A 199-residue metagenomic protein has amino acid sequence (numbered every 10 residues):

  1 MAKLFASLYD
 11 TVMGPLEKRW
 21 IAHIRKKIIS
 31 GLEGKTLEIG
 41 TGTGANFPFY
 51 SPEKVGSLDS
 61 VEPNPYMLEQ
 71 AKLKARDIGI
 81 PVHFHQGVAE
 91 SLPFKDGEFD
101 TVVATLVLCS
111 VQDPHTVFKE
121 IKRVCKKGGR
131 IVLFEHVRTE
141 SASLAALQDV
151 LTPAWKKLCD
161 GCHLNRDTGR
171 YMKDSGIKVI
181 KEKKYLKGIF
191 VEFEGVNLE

Functional and structural regions predicted by a protein language model:
K3, V12-E17, F134-L186: C-terminal alpha-helical "lid/dimerization" subdomain adjacent to the S-adenosyl-L-methionine
P15-K35, A45-F49: Conserved alpha-helix/loop element of class I SAM-dependent methyltransferases that forms part of the SAM/SAH-binding
L37-S91: Class I SAM-dependent methyltransferase SAM/SAH-binding core
S60, F84, D100-V103, L133: Conserved SAM-binding loop
E90-V102: A short acidic, Gly/Pro-enriched loop at the edge of an enzyme's catalytic core that lines a small-molecule cofactor
D100-D113: A short SAM/SAH-binding and catalytic strip from SAM-dependent methyltransferases
H115-K127: A short glycine-rich, Lys/Arg-flanked "PGG" loop and its adjoining helix->strand segment in the class I
E192-E199: C-terminal lobe and adjacent flexible extensions of AdoMet/dcAdoMet transferase-like proteins
